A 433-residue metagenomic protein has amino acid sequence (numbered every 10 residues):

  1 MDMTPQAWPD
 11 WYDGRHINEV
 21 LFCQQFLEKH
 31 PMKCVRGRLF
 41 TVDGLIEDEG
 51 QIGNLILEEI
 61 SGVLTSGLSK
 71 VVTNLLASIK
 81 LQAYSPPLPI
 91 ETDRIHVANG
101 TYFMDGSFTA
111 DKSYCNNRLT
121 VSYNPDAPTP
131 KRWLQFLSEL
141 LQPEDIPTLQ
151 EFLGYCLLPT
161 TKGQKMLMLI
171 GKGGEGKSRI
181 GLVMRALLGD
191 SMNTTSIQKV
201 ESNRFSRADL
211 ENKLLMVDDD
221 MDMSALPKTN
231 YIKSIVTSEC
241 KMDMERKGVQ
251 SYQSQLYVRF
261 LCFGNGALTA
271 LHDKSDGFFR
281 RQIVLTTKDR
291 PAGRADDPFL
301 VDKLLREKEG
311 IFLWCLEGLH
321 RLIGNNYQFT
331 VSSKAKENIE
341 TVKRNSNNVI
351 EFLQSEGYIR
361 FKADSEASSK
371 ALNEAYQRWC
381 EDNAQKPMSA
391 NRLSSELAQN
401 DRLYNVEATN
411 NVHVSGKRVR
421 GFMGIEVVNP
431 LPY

Functional and structural regions predicted by a protein language model:
M1-H30, F40, L45-D48, F103 (+5 more regions): Replication-associated primase and helicase/ATPase modules
M1-L119, M388: Intein modules and their embedded homing endonuclease domains
Y12-L21, R185-D190, A225-M242, S394-S395: A short, contiguous, amphipathic alpha-helix enriched in charged residues
L27-I52, I95-L214, I283-L285, F312-C315 (+3 more regions): P-loop NTPase catalytic core of nucleic-acid-dependent motor ATPases
L188-D190, T195-R204, L226-T229, D243-S251 (+3 more regions): Positively charged interface segments
S206-Y252: Conserved nucleotide-sensing/catalytic segment adjacent to the nucleotide-binding pocket in NTP-handling enzymes
M216-D218, V258-N265: Structural recognition of the conserved hydrophobic beta-strand(s) that form the central parallel beta-sheet of P-loop
L305-N348: Phosphate-handling catalytic cores of nucleic-acid transaction enzymes
